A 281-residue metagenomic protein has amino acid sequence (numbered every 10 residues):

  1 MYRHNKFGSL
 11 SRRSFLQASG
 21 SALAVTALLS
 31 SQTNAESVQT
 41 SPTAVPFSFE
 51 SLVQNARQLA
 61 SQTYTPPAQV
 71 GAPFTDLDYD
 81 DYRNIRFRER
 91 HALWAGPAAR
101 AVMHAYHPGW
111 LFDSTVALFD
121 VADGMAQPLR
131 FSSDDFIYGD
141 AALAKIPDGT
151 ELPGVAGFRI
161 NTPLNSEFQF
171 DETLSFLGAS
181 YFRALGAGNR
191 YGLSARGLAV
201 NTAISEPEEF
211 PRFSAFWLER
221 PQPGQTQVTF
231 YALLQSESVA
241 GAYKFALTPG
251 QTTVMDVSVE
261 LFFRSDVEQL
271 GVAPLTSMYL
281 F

Functional and structural regions predicted by a protein language model:
M1-S14, A18-S37: N-terminal secretory signal peptides
L29-P67: C-terminal segment of N-terminal export signals and the immediately downstream linker at the start of the mature
T40-E50, A56-R57, P207, L234-S238 (+1 more regions): Extended, aromatic/histidine-rich regions of cofactor-dependent oxidoreductases associated with respiratory
Q62-I204: Solvent-exposed N-terminal domain segments of exported/luminal and surface proteins
S114-V116, A156, V228, Y243 (+1 more regions): Residue-level detector of short, conserved catalytic/binding motifs and their immediate flanks
A122, S133, A232-S236, P249 (+2 more regions): A mature extracytoplasmic/lumenal domain signature
G192-G250: Extended, loop-rich substrate-binding clefts of extracytoplasmic carbohydrate-active enzymes
K244-F281: Acidic (Asp/Glu-rich), glycine- and aromatic
